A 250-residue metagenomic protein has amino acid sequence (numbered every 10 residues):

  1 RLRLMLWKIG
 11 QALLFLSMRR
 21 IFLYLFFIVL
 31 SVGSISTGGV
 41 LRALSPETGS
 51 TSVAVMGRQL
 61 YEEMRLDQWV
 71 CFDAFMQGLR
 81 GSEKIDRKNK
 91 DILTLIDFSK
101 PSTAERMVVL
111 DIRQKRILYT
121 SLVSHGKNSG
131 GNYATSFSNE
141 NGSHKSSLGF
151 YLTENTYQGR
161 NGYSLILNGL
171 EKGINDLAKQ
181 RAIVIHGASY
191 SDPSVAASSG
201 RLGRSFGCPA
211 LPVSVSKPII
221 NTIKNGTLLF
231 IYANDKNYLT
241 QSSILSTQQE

Functional and structural regions predicted by a protein language model:
W7-E47: Bacterial Sec-dependent N-terminal signal peptides
L41-F206, V213-T227, K236-E250: Cell wall/extracellular polymer interaction/catalysis modules
A233: Active-site proximal loops enriched in glycine and acidic residues that flank catalytic Cys/His/Asp and coordinate
